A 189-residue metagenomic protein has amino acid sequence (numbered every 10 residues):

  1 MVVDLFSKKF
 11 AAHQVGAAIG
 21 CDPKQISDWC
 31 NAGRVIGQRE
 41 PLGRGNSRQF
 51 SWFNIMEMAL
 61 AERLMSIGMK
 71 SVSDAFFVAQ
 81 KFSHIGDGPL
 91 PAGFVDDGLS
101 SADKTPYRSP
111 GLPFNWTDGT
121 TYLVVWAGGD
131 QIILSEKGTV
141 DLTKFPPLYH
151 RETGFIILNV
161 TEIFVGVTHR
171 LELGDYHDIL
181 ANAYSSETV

Functional and structural regions predicted by a protein language model:
M1-W29: Polyanion-binding surface elements
L5, A12-G16, R44-S51, M65: Short, charged/polar micro-motifs that form catalytic or ligand-binding hotspots
C21-G45: Major-groove DNA-recognition helix of helix-turn-helix-type DNA-binding domains
P23, R48, S71-V72: Alpha-helix N-cap/helix-initiation sites
R34, N54, G86-L90: Short alpha-helix boundary/capping elements
Q38-L60: Short helix-start
F53-I85: A short, Lys/Arg-enriched interface patch at domain edges and termini
H84-V189: Low-complexity intrinsically disordered segments
